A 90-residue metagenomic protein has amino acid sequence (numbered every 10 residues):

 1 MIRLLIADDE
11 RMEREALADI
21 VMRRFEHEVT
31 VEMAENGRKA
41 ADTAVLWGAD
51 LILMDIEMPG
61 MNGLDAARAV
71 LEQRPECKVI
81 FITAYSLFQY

Functional and structural regions predicted by a protein language model:
M1, G48-D50, R74-K78: His-Asp phosphorelay/catalytic-motif detector in bacterial-type signaling
D8, D55: Active-site residues of response regulator receiver
E10-E32: Two-component/phosphorelay signaling modules centered on CheY-like receiver
M33-L51: Acidic, metal-coordinating helix/loop segments flanking the phosphotransfer/catalytic sites of two-component signaling
N36-K39, N62-D65, T83: Acidic catalytic/metal-coordinating carboxylates
D42, L64-P75: Short amphipathic alpha-helix used as the core "switch/output" element in two-component signaling
M58: Receiver (REC) domain active-site loop signature in two-component systems and cognate sites in sensor histidine kinases
C77-Y85: A short, hydrophobic beta-strand element within the central beta-sheet of small alpha/beta folds
